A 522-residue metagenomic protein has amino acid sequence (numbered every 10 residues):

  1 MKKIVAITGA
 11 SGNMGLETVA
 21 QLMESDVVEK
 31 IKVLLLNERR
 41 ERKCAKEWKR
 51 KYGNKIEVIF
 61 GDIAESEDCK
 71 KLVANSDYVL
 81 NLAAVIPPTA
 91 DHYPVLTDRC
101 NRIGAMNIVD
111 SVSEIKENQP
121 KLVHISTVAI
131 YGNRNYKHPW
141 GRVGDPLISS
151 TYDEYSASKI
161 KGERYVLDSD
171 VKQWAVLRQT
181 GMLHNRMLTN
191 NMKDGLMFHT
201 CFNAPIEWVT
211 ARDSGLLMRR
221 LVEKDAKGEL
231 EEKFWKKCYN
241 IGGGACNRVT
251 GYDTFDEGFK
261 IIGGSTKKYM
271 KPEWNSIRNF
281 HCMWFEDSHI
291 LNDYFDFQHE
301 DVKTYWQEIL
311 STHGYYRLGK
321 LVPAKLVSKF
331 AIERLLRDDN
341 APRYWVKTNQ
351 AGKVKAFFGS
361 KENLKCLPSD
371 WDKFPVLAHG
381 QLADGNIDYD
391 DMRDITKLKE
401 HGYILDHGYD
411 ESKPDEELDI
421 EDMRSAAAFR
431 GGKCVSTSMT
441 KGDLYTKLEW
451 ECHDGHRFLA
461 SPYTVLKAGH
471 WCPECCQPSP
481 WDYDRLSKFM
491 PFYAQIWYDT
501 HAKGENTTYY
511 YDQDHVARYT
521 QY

Functional and structural regions predicted by a protein language model:
I4-S25: N-terminal Rossmann NAD(P)H-binding glycine-rich loop of SDR-like oxidoreductase domains
R50-C100: NAD(P)H-binding glycine-rich loop region in Rossmannoid oxidoreductase-like domains and their noncatalytic homologs
A64, H92, L96-N107, S149 (+3 more regions): Glycine-rich NAD(P)-binding loop of the Rossmann-fold in SDR/ketoreductase-type enzymes
V85, M106-E154, A175: Conserved Rossmann-fold NAD(P)-dependent oxidoreductase catalytic core, especially the SDR/UDP-sugar
G162-R186, K233: Conserved beta-loop-beta element that borders a ligand/cofactor-binding pocket
T200-K227: Substrate-positioning beta->alpha
E223-H289, D293-Y294, Q298, K303-I309 (+1 more regions): Mid/C-terminal beta-alpha module of Rossmann-like enzyme folds, strongest in SDR-family dehydrogenases/epimerases
V376-Y522: Functional cation/ligand-contacting sites centered on basic and imidazole/sulfhydryl donors
